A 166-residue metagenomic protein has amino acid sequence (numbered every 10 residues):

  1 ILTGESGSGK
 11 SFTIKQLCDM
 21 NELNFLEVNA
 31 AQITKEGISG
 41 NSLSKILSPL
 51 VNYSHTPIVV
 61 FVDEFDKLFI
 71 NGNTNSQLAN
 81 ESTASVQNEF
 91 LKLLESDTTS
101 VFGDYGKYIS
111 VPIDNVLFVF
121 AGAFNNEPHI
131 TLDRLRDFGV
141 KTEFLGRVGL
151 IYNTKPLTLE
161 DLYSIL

Functional and structural regions predicted by a protein language model:
I1-V28: Walker A/P-loop
S6, A31-S42, N71-A84, Y152-N153: Flexible beta-alpha connector loops of hexameric P-loop NTPases
N24, H55-V59, P112-V119: Loop/turn-to-beta-strand initiation segments
F25-H55: Short glycine-rich substrate-engagement loop in P-loop NTPases that contacts/grips substrate
S39, E127-L166: Conserved AAA+ ATPase core "coupling" helix
H55-L93, A123-H129, L159-Y163: Conserved AAA+/SF3 P-loop NTPase catalytic/coupling segment centered on the Walker-B
E64, E95-T98, G103-D104, N115-N125 (+2 more regions): A short beta-strand-to-loop transition that corresponds to the Sensor-1 phosphate-sensing loop of AAA+ P-loop ATPases
S82-E89, F102-G122, G146: AAA+/SF3 P-loop NTPase mechanochemical coupling elements
